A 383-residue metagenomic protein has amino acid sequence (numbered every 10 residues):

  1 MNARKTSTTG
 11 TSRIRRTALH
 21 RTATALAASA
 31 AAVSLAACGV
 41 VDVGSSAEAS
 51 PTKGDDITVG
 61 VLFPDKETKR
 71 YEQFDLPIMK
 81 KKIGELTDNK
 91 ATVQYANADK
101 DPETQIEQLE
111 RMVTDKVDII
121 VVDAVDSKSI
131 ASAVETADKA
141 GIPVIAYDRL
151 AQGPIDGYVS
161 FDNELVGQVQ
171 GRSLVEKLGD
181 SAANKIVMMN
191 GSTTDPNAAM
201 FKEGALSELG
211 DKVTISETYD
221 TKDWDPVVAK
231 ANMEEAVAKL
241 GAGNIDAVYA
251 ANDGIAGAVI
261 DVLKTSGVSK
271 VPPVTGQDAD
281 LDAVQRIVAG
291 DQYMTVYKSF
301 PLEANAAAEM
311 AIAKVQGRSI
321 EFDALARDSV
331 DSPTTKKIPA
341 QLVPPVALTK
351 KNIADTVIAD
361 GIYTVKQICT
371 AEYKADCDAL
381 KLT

Functional and structural regions predicted by a protein language model:
N2-H20, A31, L35-T383: A residue-level marker of the well-folded mature domains of exported/periplasmic proteins
